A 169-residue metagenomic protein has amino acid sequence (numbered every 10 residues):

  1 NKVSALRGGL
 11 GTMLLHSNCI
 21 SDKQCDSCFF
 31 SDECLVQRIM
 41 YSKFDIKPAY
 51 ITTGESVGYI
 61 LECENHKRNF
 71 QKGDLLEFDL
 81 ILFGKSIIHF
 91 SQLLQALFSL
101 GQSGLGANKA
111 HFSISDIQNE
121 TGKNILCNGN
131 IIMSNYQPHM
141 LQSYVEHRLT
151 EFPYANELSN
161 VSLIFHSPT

Functional and structural regions predicted by a protein language model:
N1-T169: RNA-interacting cores
